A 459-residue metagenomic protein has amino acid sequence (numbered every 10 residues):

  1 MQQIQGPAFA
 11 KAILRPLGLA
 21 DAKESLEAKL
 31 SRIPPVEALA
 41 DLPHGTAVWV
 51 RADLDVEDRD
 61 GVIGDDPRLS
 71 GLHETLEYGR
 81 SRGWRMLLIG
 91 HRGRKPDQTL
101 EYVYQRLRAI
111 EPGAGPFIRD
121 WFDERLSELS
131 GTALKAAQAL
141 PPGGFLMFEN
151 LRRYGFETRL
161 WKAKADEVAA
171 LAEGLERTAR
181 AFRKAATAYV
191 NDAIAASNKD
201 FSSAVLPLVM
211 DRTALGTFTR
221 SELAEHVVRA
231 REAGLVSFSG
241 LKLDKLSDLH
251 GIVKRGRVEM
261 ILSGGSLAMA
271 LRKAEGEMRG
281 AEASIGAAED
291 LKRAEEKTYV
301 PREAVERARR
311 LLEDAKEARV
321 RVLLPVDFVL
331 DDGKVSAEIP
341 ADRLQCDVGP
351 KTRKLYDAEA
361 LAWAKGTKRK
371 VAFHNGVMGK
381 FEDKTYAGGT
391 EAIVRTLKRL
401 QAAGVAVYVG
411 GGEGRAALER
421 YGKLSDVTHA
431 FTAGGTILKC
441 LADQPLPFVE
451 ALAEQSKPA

Functional and structural regions predicted by a protein language model:
M1-A459: Active-site loop-to-helix "anion-binding N-cap" substructures in soluble metabolic enzymes
